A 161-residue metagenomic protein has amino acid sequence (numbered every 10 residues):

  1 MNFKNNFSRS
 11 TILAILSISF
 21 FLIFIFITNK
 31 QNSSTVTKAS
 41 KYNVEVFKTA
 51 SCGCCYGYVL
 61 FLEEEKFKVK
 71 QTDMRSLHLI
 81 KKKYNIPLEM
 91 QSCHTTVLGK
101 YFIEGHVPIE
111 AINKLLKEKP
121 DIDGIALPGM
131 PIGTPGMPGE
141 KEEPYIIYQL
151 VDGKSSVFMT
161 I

Functional and structural regions predicted by a protein language model:
M1-S8: Short, Lys/Arg-rich N-terminal segment immediately upstream of the first membrane anchor
I12-F26: Hydrophobic membrane-insertion alpha-helices, especially the h-region of bacterial N-terminal signal peptides
F26-T35: Signal peptide cleavage region of secreted peptide precursors
T37-E65: Local sequence-structure signature of Cys/Sec-based thiol-disulfide redox active-site neighborhoods
S51, Y58, D73-S76, P108-I112: Stable alpha-helical elements in mature extracytoplasmic
V59-L79: Conserved helix-turn-beta segment immediately C-terminal to the redox Cys motif in thioredoxin-like folds
M74-I86, M130, T134: Structural microenvironment flanking redox-active thiols in thiol-disulfide oxidoreductases
E89-I161: Thiol/selenol-based redox catalytic cores and closely related redox-interacting motifs
